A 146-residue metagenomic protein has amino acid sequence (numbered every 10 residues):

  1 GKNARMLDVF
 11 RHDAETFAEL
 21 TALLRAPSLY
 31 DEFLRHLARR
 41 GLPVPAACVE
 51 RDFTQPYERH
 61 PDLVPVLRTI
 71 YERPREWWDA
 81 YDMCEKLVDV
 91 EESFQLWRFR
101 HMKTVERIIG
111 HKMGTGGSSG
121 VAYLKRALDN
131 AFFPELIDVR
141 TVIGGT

Functional and structural regions predicted by a protein language model:
K2-T146: C-terminal accessory extensions/subdomains outside the catalytic/core fold
